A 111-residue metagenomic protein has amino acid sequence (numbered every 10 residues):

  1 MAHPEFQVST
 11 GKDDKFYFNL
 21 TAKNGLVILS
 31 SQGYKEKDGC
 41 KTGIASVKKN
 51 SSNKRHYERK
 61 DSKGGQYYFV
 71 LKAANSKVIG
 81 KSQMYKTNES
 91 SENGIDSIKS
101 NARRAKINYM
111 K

Functional and structural regions predicted by a protein language model:
M1, K48-N53: Short secondary-structure junctions
M1-P4, R104: Charged, low-complexity amphipathic helices and coil/IDR segments
F6-S9, K15-K23, I28-Y34, G43-V47 (+4 more regions): A structural feature that tracks compact, well-ordered secondary-structure segments with a strong bias toward
C40, S91: Alpha-helical recognition helix of canonical C2H2 zinc-finger domains, specifically the hydrophobic-histidine i/i+3
S52-K54, G64, A102-A105: Short, intrinsically disordered/low-complexity patches at protein termini and at juxtamembrane boundaries
K99-K111: Glycine-rich beta-strand-turn "strand-cap" elements at beta-sheet edges
